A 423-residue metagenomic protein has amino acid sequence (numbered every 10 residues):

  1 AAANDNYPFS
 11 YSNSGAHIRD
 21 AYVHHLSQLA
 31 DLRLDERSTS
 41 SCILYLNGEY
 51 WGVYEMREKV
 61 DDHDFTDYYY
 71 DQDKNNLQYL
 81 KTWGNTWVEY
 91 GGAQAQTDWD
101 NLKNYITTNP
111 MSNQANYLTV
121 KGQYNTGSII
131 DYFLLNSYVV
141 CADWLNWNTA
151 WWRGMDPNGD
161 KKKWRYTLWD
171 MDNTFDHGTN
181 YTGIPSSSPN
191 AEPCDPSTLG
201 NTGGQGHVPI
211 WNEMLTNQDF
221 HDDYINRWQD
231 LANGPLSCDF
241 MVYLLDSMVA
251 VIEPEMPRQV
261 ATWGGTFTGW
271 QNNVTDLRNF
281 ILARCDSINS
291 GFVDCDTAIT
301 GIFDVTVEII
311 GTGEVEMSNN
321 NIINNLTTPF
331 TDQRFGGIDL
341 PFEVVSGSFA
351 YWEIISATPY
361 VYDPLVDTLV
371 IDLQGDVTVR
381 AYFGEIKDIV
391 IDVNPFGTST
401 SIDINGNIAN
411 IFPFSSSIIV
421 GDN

Functional and structural regions predicted by a protein language model:
A1-E89: Conserved ATP-binding subdomain of kinase catalytic cores across diverse folds
N6-S12, C42-Y45, Y50, Y54 (+3 more regions): Middle-to-C-terminal accessory/interaction subdomains
L34, V260, G337-V366, G421-N423: Surface-exposed interfaces of beta-sheet-rich extracellular modules
G183, A232, I389-G397, F414: Exposed, polar/acidic Ser/Thr-rich sequence context and nearby capping/turn residues that mark flexible linkers
G301-G313, A381, D388-P395: A short, amphipathic beta-strand motif
I309, E314-N321, F349-A357, V393-P395 (+1 more regions): Change to "...patches in solvent-exposed regions of secreted, membrane-anchored, or virion-exposed structural
N319-D339, P364-V370, G406-V420: Short, solvent-exposed S/T- and G/P-enriched segments that are highly enriched in secreted/extracellular and lumenal
P364-N394: Conserved "repeat-terminator" motif of extracellular CCP/Sushi domains
